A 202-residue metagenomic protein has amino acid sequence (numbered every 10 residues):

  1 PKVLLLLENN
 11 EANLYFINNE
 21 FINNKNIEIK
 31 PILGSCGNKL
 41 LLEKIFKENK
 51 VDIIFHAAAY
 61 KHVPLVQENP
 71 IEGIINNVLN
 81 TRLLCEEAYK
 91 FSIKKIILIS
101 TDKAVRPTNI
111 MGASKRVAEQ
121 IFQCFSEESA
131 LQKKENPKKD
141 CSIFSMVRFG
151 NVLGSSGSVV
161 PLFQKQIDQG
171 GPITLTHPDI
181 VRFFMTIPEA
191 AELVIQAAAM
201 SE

Functional and structural regions predicted by a protein language model:
P1-D52: N-terminal Rossmann/SDR dinucleotide-binding element
K2, F91-K95, C141: A short helix->loop->beta-strand "cap" motif at the edges of active sites that frequently abuts
L5, I53, K94-L98, S145: Conserved catalytic-site loops of classical short-chain dehydrogenases/reductases
N9, G37, N76, G154 (+1 more regions): Residue-level signal for the nucleotide or nucleotide-sugar donor/cofactor binding architecture
P31, G73, I96, F144-V147: Hydrophobic/aromatic anchor residues within beta-strands of the central parallel beta-sheet of Rossmann-like
I32-L33, I75, H177: Conserved residues in the N-terminal Rossmann fold of short-chain dehydrogenase/reductase
H56, Y60-E119, C124-F125, A130 (+1 more regions): Conserved Rossmann-fold NAD(P)-dependent oxidoreductase catalytic core, especially the SDR/UDP-sugar
E86-Y89, I110, R116-S201: NAD(P)-dependent short-chain dehydrogenase/reductase
